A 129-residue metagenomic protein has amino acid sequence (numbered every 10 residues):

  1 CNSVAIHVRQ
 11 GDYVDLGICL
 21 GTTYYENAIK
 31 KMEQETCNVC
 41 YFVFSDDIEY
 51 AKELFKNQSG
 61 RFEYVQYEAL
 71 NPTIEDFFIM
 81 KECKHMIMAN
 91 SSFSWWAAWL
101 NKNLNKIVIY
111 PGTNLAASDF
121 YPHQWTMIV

Functional and structural regions predicted by a protein language model:
C1-T73: Core catalytic architecture of nucleotide-activated donor-dependent transferases building glycoconjugates
A5, Y64, V108, T126-I128: Conserved beta-strand scaffold positions in the cores of enzyme catalytic domains, especially in NTP/NDP-utilizing
L20, K56-S59, N101-N103, P122-W125: Short, glycine/charged-enriched secondary-structure capping and boundary segments
G21, V39, S92-F93, P122: Intrinsically disordered regions, especially transient/low-confidence alpha-helical propensity segments and coil-helix
S59-F62, K84, F120-Y121: Conserved N-terminal glycine/acidic-rich loop preference
Q66-E68, G112, V129: Residues at the C-termini of beta-strands that transition into short coil/loop
T73-D119: A donor-sugar binding/catalytic signature common to diverse glycosyltransferases and related nucleotide-sugar
A116-V129: Leloir-type glycosyltransferase catalytic cores
